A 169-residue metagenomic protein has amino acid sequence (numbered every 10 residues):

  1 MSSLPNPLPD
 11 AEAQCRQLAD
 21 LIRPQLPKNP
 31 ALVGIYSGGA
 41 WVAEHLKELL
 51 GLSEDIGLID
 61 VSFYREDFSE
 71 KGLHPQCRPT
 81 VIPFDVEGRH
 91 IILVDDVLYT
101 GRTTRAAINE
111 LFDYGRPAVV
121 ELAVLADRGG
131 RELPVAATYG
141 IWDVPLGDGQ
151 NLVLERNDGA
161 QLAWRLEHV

Functional and structural regions predicted by a protein language model:
M1-N29: Active-site-facing substrate-recognition patch
L4, N109-V169: PRPP-dependent phosphoribosyltransferase catalytic core
V33-W41: Gly/Ser/Thr-rich loops at beta-strand to alpha-helix junctions that form or flank small-molecule/cofactor-binding
I35-Y36, S62-Y64, A123-D127: Short loop/turn motifs enriched for small/polar and acidic residues
A43-D55: Substrate-recognition/cap helix-loop segment adjacent to the acidic, metal-dependent catalytic center of Asp-based
E54-I91, R102-R105, E132: Short, glycine/charge-rich flexible loops or terminal/linker lids adjacent to PRPP-binding catalytic cores
D96, G101: Conserved G/P- and acidic residue-centered "switch" motifs that form tight phosphate/ATP-binding loops in soluble
